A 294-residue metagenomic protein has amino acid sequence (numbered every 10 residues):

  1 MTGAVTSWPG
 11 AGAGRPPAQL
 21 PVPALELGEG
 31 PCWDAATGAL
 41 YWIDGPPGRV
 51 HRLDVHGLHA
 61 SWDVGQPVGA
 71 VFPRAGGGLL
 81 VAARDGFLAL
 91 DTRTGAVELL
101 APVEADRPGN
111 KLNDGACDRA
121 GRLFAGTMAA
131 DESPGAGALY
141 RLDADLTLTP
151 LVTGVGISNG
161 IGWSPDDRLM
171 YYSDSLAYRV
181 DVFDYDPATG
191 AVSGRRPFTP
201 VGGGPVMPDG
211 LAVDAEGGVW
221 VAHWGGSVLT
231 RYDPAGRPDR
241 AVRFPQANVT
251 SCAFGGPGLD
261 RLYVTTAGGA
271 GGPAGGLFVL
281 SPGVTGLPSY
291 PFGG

Functional and structural regions predicted by a protein language model:
P16-V22, G57-D63, E98-A105, L146-T153 (+2 more regions): A short beta-strand motif characteristic of beta-propeller blades
P23-T37, V64-A83, D106-R122, L151-L169 (+3 more regions): Beta-rich, blade/repeat-based domains predominating in secreted/periplasmic proteins but also intracellular
D34-A35, L40-P46, L80-D85, A125-S133 (+3 more regions): Conserved beta-strand positions in repeat-built beta-propeller and related beta-rich domains
R49-H51, G86-L88, G137-Y140, R179-D181 (+2 more regions): A short loop-to-beta-strand structural motif that recurs across blades of beta-propeller domains
G95-L151: Hydrophobic alpha-helical segments and helix pairs
R179, F183, P200-P234: Loop/turn-rich, solvent-exposed surfaces of beta-rich toroidal or solenoidal domains
F183-A191, S281-L287: Short loop/turn segments immediately following beta-strands, especially the blade-tip and inter-blade linker loops
A253-G294: Blade-level signature of beta-propeller repeat domains, shared across WD40, Kelch, NHL, RCC1 and BNR/Asp-box propellers
